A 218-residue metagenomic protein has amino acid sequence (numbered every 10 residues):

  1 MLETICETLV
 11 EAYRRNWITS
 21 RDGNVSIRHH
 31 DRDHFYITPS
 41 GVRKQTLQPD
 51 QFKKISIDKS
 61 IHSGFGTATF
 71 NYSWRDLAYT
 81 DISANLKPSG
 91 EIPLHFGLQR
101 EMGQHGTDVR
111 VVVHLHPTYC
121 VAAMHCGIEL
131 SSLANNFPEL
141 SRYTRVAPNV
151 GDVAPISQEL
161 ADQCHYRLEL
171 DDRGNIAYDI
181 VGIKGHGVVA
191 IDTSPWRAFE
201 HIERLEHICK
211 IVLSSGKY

Functional and structural regions predicted by a protein language model:
M1-Y218: Glycine-rich flexible loops
